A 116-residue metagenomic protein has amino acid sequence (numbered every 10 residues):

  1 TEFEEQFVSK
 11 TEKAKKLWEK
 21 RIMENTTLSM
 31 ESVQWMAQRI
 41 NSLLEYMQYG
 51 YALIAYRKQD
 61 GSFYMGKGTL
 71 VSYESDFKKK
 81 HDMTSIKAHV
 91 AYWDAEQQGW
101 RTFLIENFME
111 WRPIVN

Functional and structural regions predicted by a protein language model:
E2-E19: Eukaryotic low-complexity, non-globular regulatory regions
N25-S42, G66-K79: Charged, amphipathic alpha-helical segments
L43-M47: Extracellular/virion structural assembly segments
Q48-Y56: A short, Trp-centered hydrophobic/proline-enriched beta-strand micro-motif
Y64-M65, T102: A sequence-level detector of short linear motifs
L70-R101: Acidic, aromatic-enriched beta-alpha/helix-loop junctions
Q98-N116: Structured surface patches comprising rigid loops and adjacent beta-strands/short helices at the edges of well-ordered
